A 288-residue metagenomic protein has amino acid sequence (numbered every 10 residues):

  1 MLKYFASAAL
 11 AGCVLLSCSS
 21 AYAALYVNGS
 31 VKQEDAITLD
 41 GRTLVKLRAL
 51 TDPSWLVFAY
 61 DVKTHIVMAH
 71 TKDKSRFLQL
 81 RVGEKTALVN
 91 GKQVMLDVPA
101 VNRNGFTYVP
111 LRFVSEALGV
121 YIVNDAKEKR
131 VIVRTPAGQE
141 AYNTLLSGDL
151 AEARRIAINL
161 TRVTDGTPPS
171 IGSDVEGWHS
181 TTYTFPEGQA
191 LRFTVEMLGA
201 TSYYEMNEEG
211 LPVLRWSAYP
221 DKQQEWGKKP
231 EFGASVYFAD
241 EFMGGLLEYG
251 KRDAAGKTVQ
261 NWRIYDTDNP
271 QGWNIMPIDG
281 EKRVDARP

Functional and structural regions predicted by a protein language model:
Y4-S7, C18-P220, A234-P288: Primary recognition of N-terminal secretory signal peptides and signal-anchoring hydrophobic helices
K228: Exposed aromatic-hydrophobic patches
